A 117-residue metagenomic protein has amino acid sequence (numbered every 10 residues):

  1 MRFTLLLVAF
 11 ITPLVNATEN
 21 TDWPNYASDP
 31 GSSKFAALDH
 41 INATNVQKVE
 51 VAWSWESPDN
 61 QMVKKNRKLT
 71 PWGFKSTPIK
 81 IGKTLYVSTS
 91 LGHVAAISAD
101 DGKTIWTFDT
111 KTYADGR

Functional and structural regions predicted by a protein language model:
M1-L7: Sec-dependent signal peptide recognition, specifically the positively charged N-region followed immediately by
V8-A17: Hydrophobic h-region of N-terminal signal peptides that target proteins for export in Gram-negative bacteria
T18-P58: Blade/loop signatures of beta-propeller domains
W23-A27, L69-H93, R117: Repeat-blade elements of multi-bladed beta-propeller folds
V51, K103-T107: Predominantly a core beta-strand signature of beta-propeller blades across repeat-based propeller domains
W55-T77, T107-R117: Extracytoplasmic beta-rich repeat domains
S98-D101: Short loop/turn segments that connect beta-strands within beta-propeller blades
